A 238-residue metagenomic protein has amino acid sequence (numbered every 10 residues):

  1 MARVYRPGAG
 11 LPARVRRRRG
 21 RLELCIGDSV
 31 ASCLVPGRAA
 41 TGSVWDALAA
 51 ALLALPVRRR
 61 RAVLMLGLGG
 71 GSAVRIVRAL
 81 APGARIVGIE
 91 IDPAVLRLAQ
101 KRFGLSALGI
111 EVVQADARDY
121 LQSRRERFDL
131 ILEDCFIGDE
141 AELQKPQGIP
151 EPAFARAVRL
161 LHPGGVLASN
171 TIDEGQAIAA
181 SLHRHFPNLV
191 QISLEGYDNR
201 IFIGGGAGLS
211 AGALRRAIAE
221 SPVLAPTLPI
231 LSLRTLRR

Functional and structural regions predicted by a protein language model:
M1-R19, E23, V30-G42, A50-A54 (+1 more regions): SAM/dcSAM-binding transferase cores
Y5, A39-L160, H185, Y197: The AdoMet/dcAdoMet-binding core of the Class I SAM-like
A9-L11, R118, N188-V190: Glycine-rich, charged/polar anion/phosphate-binding loops that engage phosphate groups from diverse ligands
E23-I26, E140: Short acidic/His/Gly/Ser-rich catalytic and metal-binding motifs that mark active-site loops of diverse hydrolases
S29-V30, G165: Residue-level recognition of short, well-ordered coil/turn positions that link secondary-structure elements
E142-I218: C-terminal substrate-binding/active-site "lid" region of AdoMet-derived donor-dependent transferases
